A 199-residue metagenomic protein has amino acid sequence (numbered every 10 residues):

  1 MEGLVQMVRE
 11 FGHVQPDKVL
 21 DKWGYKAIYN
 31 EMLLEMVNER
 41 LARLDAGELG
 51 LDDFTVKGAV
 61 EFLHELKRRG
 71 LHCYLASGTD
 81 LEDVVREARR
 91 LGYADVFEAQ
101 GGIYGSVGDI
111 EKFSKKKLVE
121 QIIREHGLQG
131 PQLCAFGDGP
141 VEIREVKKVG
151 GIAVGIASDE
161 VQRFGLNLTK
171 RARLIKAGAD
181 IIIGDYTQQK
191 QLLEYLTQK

Functional and structural regions predicted by a protein language model:
M1-G50: N-terminal helical cap/lid subdomain that shapes the substrate entry/recognition surface in HAD-like hydrolases
V19-W23, Y93-K112: A short, structured active-site edge motif that brings together acidic residues
E35-L75, V85, K116: Short, acidic loop-to-helix structural element flanking the phosphoryl-transfer center in phosphate-processing enzymes
V60-R68, I123-R124, I143-V154: Surface-exposed amphipathic alpha-helices with a cationic face
R69-L71, E125-P131, L196-K199: Glycine-rich phosphate-binding loop signature in dinucleotide/nucleotide-binding domains
S77, A135-I181: Acidic, Mg2+-coordinating phosphoryl-transfer loop and its flanking beta/alpha structural elements, shared across
Y104, D180-Q188: Short acidic-hydrophobic, aromatic-tinged amphipathic segments that line or gate anion-handling sites
F113-V146: Conserved Lys-Pro-Asp/Glu-containing loop-to-beta segment of HAD-superfamily phosphomonoesterases, centered on
